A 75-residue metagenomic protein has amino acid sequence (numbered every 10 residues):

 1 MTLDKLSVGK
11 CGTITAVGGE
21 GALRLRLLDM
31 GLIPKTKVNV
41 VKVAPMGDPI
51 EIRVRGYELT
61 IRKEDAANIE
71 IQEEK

Functional and structural regions predicted by a protein language model:
M1-T2: Absolute protein N-terminus
V17-E20: A structural micro-motif recognizing beta-strand termini and the immediately following turn/loop segments
L23-R26: Short alpha-helix capping/helix-loop boundary micro-motifs
A44-K75: C-terminal structural segments of small proteins and small subunits
